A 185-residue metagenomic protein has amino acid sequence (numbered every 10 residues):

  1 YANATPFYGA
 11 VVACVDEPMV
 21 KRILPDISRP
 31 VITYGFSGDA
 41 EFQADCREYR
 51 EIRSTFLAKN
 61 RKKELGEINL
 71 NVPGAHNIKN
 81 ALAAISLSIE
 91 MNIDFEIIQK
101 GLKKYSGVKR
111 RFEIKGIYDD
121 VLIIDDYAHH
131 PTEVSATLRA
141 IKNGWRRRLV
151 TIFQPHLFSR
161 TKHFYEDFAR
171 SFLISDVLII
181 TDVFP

Functional and structural regions predicted by a protein language model:
Y1-I123, R146-R147: Acidic, Mg2+-coordinating active-site environments of NTP-dependent enzymes
K21, L87, T132-E133, T161: Active-site-proximal flexible loops/turns
K63, A75, N92, H129 (+2 more regions): Short, glycine-/Ser/Thr-/acidic-enriched flexible segments
N77-N80, I97, E133, T137 (+1 more regions): Generic hydrophobic secondary-structure packing signal
V108, T132, L138-P185: Active-site beta-alpha connecting loops in nucleotide-dependent enzymes
I123-H129: Switch II (G3) loop of P-loop NTPases
